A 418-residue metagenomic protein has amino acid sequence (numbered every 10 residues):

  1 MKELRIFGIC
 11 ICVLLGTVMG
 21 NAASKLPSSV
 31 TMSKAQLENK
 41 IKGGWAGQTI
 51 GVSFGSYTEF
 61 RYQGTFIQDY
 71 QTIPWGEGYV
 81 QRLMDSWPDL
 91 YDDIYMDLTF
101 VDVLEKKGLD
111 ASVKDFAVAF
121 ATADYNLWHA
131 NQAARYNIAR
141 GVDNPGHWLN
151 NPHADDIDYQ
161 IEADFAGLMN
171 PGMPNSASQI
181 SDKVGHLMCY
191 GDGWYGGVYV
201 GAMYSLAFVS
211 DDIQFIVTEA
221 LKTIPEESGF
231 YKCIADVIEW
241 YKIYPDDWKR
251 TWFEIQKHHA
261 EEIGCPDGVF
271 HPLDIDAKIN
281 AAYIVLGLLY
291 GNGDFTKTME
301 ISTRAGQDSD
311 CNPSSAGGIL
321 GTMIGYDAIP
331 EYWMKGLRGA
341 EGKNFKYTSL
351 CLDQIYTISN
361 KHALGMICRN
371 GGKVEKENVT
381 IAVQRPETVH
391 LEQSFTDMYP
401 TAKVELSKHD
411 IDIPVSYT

Functional and structural regions predicted by a protein language model:
M1-G8: Bacterial N-terminal signal peptides that target proteins for export
G8-T17: Bacterial N-terminal signal peptides
M32, P145-A154, F165-M173, D182-L187 (+1 more regions): Accessory "access/gating" subregions that flank catalytic or transport cores
E38, A46-G47, D89-Y91, M96 (+3 more regions): Active-site cavity-forming subdomains of large catalytic enzyme subunits
F54, R61, T65-I73, C189-D192 (+3 more regions): Catalytic phosphate/nucleotide-handling subdomain of diverse soluble enzymes
Y57-P88, I94-D97, K114-W128: Active-site-surrounding "flap" and adjacent substrate/cofactor-binding loops of secreted or lumenal enzymes, prototyped
E341-T401: Primarily interfacial, aromatic-capped hydrophobic alpha-helices that serve as membrane anchors
T418: Conserved small/polar residues in nucleotide/adenosyl-binding loops
